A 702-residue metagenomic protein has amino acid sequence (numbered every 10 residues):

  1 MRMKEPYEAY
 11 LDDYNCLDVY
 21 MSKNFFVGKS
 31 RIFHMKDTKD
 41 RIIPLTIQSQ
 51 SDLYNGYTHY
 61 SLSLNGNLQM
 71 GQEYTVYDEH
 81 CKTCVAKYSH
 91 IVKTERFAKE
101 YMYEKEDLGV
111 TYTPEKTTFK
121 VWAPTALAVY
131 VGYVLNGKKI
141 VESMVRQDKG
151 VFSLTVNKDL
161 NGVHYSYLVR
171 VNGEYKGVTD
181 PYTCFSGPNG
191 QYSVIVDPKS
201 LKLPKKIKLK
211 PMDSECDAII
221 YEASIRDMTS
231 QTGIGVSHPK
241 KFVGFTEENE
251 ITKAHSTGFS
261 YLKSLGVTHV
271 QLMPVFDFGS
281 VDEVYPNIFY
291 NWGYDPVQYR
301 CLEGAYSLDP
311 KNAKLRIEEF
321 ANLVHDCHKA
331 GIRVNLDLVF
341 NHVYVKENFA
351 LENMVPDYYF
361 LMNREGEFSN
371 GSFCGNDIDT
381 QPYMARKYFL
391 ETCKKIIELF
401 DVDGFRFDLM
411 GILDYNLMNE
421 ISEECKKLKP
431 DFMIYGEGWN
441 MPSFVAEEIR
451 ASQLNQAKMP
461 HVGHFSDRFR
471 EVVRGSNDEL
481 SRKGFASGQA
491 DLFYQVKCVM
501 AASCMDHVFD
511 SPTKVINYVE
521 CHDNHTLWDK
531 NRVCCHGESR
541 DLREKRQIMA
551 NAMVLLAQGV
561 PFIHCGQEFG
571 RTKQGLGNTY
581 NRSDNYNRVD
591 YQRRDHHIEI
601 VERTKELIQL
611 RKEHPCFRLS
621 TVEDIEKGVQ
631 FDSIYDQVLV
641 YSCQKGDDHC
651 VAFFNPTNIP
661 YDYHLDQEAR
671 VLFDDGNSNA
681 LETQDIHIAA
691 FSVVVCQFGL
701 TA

Functional and structural regions predicted by a protein language model:
R2-D13, D52-P114, T118, K139 (+1 more regions): The feature marks proteins involved in alpha-glucan
S22-K29, W122-A128, L160, D523 (+2 more regions): Short proline/glycine-enriched turn/loop motifs at strand-loop junctions of beta-rich domains
N24-P44, A128-G137: Short, surface-exposed alpha-helix to beta-strand junction/turn motifs within ectodomains of secreted and cell-envelope
A123, G162-Y165, L681-A702: C-terminal beta-strand-rich structural cap/linker in extracellular carbohydrate-active enzymes
V145-R146, N287, Y294, L409-F509 (+2 more regions): Active-site-proximal helices and loops of the catalytic beta/alpha 8
F185-T232, D467-D541, S633, Q637: Glycine-rich phosphate/pyrophosphate-binding loop and adjacent beta-alpha nucleotide/cofactor-binding cores
R226-F400, L413, M418-K429: Substrate-binding/active-site clefts of carbohydrate-active enzymes
D510-Q667, I688: Loop/helix patches that line or flank the sugar-binding groove of alpha-linked glycan CAZymes
